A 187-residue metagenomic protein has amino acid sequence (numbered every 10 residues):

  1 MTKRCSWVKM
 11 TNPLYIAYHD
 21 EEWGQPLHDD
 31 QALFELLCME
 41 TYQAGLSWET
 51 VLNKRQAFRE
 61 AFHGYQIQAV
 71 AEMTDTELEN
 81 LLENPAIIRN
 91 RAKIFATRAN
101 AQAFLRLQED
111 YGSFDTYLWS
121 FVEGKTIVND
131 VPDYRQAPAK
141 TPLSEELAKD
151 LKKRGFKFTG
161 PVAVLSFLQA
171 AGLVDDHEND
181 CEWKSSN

Functional and structural regions predicted by a protein language model:
M1-N187: HhH-family (HhH-GPD) DNA N-glycosylase catalytic core used in base-excision repair
